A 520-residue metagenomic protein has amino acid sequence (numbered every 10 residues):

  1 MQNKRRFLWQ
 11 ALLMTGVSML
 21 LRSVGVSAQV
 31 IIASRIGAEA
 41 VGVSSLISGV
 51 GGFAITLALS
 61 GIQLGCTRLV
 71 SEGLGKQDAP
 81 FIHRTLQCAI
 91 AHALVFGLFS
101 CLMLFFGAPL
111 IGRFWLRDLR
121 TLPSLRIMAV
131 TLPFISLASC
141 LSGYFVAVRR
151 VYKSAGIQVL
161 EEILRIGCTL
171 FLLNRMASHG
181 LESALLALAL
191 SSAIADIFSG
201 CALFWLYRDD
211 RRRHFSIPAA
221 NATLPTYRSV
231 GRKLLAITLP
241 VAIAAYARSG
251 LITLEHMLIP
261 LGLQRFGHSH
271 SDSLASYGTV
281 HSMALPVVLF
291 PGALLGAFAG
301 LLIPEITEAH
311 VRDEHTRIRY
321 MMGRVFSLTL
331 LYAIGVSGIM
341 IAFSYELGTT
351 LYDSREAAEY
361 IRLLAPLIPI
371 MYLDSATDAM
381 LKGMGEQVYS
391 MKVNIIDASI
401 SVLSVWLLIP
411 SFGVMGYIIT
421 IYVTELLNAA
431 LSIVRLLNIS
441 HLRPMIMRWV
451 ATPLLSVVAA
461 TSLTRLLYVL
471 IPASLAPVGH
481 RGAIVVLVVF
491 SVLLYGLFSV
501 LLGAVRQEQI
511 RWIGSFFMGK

Functional and structural regions predicted by a protein language model:
M1-V24, P80, R84, N221-R248 (+1 more regions): N-terminal membrane topogenesis motif
R6-T67, L94, C101, F105 (+2 more regions): Signature of the first transmembrane helix
I32-F53, L181, L185-L186, S229-I237 (+3 more regions): Interfacial/gating helices of multi-pass transporter permease domains
S60-G75, V288-D313, R319-M322: Helix-loop junctions and terminal segments of transmembrane helices in multi-pass membrane transport/translocation
P109-M128, M340-M371: Interfacial segments at transmembrane-helix termini and the short loops linking adjacent helices
I135-I157, P366-I396, L407: Membrane-interface junctions at transmembrane-helix termini in multi-pass inner-membrane proteins
I157-F171, H179-R212, I396-I400, V414-R435 (+1 more regions): Hydrophobic alpha-helical transmembrane segments
L466-K520: Membrane-proximal transmembrane or re-entrant/amphipathic helices at the cytosolic face
